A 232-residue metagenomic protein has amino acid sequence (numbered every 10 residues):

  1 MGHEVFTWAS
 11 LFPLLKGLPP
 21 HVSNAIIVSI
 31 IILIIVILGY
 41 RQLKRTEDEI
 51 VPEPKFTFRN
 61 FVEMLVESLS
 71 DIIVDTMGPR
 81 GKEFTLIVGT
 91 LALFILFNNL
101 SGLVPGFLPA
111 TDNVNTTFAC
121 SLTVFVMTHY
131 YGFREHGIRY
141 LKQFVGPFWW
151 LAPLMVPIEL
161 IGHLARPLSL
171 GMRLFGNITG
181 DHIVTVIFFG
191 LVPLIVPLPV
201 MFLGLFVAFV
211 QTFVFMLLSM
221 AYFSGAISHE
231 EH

Functional and structural regions predicted by a protein language model:
M1-H232: Selective transmembrane helix interface/packing segments
